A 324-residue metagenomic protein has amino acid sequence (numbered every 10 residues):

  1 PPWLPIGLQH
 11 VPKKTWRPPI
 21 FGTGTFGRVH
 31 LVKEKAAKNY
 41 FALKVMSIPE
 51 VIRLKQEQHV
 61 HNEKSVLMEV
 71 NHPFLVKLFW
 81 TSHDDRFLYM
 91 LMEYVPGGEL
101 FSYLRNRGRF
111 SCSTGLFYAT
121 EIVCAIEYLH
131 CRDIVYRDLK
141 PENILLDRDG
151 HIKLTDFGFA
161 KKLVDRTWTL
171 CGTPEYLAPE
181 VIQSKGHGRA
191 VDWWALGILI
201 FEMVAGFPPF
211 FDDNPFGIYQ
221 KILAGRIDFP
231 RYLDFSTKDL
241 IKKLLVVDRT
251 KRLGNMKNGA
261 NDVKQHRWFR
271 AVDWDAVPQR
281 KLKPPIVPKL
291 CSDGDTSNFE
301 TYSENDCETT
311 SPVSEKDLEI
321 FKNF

Functional and structural regions predicted by a protein language model:
R28: Conserved N-lobe ATP-binding subsite of Hanks-type protein kinase domains, especially the beta3 VAIK lysine
Y40, V45-N71: Conserved N-lobe beta3->alphaC-helix segment of eukaryotic protein kinase catalytic domains
W80-T81: A short, aromatic-enriched beta-strand patch in the conserved N-lobe beta-sheet of the protein kinase catalytic domain
R86-E99: Conserved short submotifs of the Hanks-type protein kinase catalytic core that shape the nucleotide-binding pocket
Y118-A119: Activation segment signature within eukaryotic-like protein kinase domains
R249-F324: C-terminal regulatory tails of eukaryotic serine/threonine kinases
